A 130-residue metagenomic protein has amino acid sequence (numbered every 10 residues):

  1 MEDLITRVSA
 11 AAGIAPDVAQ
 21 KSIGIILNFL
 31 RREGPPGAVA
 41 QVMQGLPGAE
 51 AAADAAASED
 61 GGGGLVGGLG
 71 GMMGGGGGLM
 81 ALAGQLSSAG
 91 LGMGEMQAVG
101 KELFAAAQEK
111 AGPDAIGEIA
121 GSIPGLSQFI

Functional and structural regions predicted by a protein language model:
M1-I130: A structural "flexibility-hinge" signal
